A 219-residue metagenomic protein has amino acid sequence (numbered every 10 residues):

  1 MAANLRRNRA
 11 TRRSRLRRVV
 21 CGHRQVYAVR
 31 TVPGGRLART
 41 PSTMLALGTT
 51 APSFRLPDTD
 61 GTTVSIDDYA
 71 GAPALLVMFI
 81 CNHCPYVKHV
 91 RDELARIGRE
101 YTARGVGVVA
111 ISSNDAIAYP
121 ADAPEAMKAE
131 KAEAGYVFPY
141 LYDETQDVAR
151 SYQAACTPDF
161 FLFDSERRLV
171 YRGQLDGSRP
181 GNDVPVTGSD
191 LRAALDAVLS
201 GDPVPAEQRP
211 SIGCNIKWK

Functional and structural regions predicted by a protein language model:
L5-R7, Q25: Charged/polar low-complexity intrinsically disordered segments
C21, V26-E207, N215-K219: Chalcogenol-based redox active-site neighborhoods
